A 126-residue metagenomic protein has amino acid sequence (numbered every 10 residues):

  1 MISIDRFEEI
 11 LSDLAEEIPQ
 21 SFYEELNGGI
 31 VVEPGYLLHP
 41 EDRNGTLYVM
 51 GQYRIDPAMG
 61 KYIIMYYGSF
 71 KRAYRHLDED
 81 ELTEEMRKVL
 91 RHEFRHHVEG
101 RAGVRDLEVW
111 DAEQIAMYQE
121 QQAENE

Functional and structural regions predicted by a protein language model:
M1-L14: N-terminal small/polar-rich segments of proteins
S3, E33, H39, D56 (+2 more regions): Serine/threonine-rich low-complexity intrinsically disordered regions
E8-L11, T83-R91: Amphipathic, non-transmembrane alpha-helical scaffold segments
S12-S69: Auxiliary, metal-adjacent structural segments of Zn-dependent hydrolase domains
E17, S21, V89, E93-H97: Short alpha-helical functional segments enriched in proximate histidine and acidic residues
G45, P57-Y62, R91-R95, M117-Y118 (+1 more regions): Short, surface-exposed, polar/charged, turn-prone segments marking secondary-structure boundaries
G68-F70, D80-K88, H97-E126: Post-HEXXH active-site segment of zinc metalloproteases
R75-D78: Short acidic, glycine/proline-rich loop/turn micro-motifs
